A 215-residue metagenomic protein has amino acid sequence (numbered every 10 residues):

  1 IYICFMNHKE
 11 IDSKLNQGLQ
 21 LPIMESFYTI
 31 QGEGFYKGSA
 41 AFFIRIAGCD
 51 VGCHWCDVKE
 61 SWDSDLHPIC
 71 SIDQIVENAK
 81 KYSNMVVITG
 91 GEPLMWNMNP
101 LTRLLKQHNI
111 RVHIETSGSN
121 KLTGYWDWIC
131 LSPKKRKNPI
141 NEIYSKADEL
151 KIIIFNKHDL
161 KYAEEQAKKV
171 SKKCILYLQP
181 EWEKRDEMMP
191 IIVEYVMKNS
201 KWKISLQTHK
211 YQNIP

Functional and structural regions predicted by a protein language model:
H8-I11, N16-Y28, A40-F43, A47-W126: Conserved Radical SAM active-site core
I30-G32: Short, P/G- and charge-enriched loop/turn segments at secondary-structure junctions
G34-K37: S-adenosyl-L-methionine
L94-P215: Conserved AdoMet/S-adenosylmethionine-binding subsite of the radical SAM
